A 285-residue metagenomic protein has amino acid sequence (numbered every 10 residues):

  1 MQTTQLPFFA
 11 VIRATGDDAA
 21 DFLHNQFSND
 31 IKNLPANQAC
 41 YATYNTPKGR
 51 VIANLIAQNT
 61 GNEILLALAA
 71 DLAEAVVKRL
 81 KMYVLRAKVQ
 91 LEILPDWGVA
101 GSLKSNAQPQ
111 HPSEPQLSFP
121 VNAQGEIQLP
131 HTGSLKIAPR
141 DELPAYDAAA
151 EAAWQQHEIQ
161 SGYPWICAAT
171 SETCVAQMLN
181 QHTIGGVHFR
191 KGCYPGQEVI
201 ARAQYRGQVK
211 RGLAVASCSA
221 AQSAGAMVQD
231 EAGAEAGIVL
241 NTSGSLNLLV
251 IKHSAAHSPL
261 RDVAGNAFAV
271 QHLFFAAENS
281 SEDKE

Functional and structural regions predicted by a protein language model:
M1-N54, G61: Acidic, proline/glycine-enriched N-terminal capping motif
Q2-R13, I56-S161: Acidic, low-complexity central loop/insert segments
R13-A19, K32, L103-N106, S217-S223: Short, surface-exposed ligand-recognition loops at beta-strand->loop->(often short) alpha-helix junctions that present
D30-I31, K81-V89, A145-A153, E231-A236 (+1 more regions): A common structural junction motif
E151, H157-H182: Short, conserved active-site entrance elements at the starts or edges of catalytic domains
L179-G185, A201-E285: Glycine-rich, small/acidic residue-mixed loop/short-helix segments
Q197-E198: Structural motif
